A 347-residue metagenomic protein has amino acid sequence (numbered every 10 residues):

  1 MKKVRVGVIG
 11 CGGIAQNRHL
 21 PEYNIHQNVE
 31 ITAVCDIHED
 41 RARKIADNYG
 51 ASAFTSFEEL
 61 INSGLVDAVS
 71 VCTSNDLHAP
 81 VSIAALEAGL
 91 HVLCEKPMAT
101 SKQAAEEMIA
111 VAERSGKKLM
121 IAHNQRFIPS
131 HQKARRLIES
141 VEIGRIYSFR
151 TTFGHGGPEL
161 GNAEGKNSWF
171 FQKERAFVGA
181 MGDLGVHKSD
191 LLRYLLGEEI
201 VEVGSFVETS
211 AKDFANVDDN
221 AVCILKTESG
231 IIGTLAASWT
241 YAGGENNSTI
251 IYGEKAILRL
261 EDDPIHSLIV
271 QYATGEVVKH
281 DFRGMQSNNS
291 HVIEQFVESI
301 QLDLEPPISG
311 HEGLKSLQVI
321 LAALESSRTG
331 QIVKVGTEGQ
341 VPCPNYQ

Functional and structural regions predicted by a protein language model:
M1-Y49: N-terminal Rossmann-like dinucleotide-binding module
K3, A68-S70, E298-Q347: C-terminal helix-rich "cap/oligomerization" subdomain common to oxidoreductases
I14, F282-E294: Active-site loop of classical SDR/Rossmann-like NAD(P)-dependent oxidoreductases, centered on the catalytic Tyr-X3-Lys
A51-V111: Beta-loop-alpha module in the N-terminal Rossmann-like domain of NAD(P)-dependent dehydrogenases, especially those
T55, V71, C94, L119-I121 (+3 more regions): Hydrophobic residues in well-ordered beta-strands that form the structural core
E107-N124, G144-S148: Rossmann-fold dehydrogenase core element
Q125-F214, G330: Predominantly a Rossmann-like dinucleotide-binding segment in NAD(P)-dependent oxidoreductases
D183, S189-I265, S290-E305, E338-Q347: Contiguous beta-strand/loop segments that form the cofactor/metal-binding neighborhood of enzyme cores
